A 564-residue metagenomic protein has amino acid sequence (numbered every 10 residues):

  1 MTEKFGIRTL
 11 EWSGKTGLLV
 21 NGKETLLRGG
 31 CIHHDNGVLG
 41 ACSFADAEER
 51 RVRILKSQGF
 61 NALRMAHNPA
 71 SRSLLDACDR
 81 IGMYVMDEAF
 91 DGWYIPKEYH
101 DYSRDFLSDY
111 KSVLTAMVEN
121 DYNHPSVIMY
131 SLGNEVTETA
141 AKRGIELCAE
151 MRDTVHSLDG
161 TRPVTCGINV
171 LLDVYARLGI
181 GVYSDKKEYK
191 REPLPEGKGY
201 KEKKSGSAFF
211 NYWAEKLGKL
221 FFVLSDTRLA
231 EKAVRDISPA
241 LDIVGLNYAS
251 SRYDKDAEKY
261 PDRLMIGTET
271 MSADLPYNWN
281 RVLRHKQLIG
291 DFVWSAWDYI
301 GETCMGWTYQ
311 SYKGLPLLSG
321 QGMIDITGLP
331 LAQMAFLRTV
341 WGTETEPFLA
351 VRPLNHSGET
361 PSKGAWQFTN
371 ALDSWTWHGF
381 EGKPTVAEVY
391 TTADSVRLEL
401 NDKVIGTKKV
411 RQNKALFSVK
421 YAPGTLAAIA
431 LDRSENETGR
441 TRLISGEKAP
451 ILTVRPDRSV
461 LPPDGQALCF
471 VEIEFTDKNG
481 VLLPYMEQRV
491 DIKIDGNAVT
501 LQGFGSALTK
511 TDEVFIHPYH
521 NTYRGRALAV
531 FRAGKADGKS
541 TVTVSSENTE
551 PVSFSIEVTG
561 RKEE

Functional and structural regions predicted by a protein language model:
M1-E150, G160, V164-T165, A240: Active-site-adjacent substrate/metal-binding segments within catalytic domains of carbohydrate-active enzymes
T2-F5, E435-E447, E550-T559: Edge beta-strands of extracellular beta-sandwich domains
E11, I451-T453, K493-K510, K562-E564: Short aromatic-acidic-glycine turn motif
I128-Y130, D153-S157, V164-Q466, K478-L482: Substrate-binding clefts and catalytic carboxylate motifs of secreted carbohydrate-active enzymes
R397-E399, R489-K493: Beta-strand signatures of extracellular beta-sandwich domains
L416-Y421, H517-K535: Short, hydrophobic beta-strand segments
G465-V471, G538: Short, solvent-exposed loop/turn segments enriched in Ser/Thr/Gly
